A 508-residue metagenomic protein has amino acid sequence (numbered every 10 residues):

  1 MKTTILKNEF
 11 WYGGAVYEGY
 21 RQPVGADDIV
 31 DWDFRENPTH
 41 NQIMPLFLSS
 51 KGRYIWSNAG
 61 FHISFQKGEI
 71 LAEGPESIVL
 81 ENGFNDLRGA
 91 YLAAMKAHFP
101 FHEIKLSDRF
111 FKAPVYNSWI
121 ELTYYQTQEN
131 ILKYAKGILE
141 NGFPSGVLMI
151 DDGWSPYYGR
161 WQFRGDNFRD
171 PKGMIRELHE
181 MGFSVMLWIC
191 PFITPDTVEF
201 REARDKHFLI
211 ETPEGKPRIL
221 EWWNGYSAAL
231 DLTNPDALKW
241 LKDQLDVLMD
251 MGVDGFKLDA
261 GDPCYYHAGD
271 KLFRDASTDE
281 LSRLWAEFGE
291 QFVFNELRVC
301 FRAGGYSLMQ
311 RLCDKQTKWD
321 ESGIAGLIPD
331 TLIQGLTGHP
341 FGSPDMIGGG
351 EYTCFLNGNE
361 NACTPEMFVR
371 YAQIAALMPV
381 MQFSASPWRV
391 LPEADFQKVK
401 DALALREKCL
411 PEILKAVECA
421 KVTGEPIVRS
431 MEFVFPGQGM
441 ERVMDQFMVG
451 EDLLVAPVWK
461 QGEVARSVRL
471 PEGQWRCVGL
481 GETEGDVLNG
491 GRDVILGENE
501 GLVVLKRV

Functional and structural regions predicted by a protein language model:
M1-F110, Q128-E140, F433-F435, I495-R507: Catalytic and substrate-binding clefts that recognize carbohydrates or anionic sugar/phosphate headgroups
V16, P144-L403, V434-F435, G450: Aromatic- and carboxylate-enriched substrate-binding clefts and catalytic-loop regions of carbohydrate-active enzymes
W32-R35, Q42-M44, E103-K105, K136-I138 (+9 more regions): Generic recognition of flexible, low-complexity loop/linker segments
Q42-L46, K51-R53, P114, V293 (+3 more regions): Residue-level detector of short, conserved catalytic/binding motifs and their immediate flanks
L48-G52, T212-E214, P471-E472: Short acidic-glycine loop/turn motifs at beta-strand connectors
I55-N58, S64-K67, Y124-Q126, Y158 (+5 more regions): Short helix/loop capping segments that flank catalytic or ligand/cofactor-binding pockets
H98-Y125, S145, D152: An acidic-aromatic substrate-binding cleft motif
L132, G137, N141-G142, M174-S184 (+4 more regions): Carbohydrate-binding surfaces of carbohydrate-active enzymes
